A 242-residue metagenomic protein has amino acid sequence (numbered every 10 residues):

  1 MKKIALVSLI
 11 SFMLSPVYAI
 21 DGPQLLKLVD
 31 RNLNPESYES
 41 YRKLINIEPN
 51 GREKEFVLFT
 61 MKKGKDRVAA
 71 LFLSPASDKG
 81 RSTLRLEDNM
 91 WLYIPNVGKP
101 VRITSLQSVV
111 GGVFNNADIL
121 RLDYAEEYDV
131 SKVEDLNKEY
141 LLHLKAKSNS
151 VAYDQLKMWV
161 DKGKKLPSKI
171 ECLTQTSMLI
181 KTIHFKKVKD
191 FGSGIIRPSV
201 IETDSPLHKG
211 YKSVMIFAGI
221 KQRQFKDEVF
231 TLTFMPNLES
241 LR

Functional and structural regions predicted by a protein language model:
M1-I4: Positively charged n-region of N-terminal signal peptides that target proteins for export
V7-S15: Bacterial N-terminal signal peptides
I20-S37, K43-I45, R52, K79-S82 (+3 more regions): Flexible, processing/modification-adjacent segments and terminal tails in exported/periplasmic/extracellular proteins
S40, V68-F72, M90-I94, P100-R102 (+4 more regions): Short hydrophobic/aromatic-rich beta-strand segments that constitute the beta-sheet cores of beta-sandwich/beta-barrel
R42-S77: N-terminal, post-signal-peptide region of Sec/Tat-exported proteins
E48-N50, N96, T176, L207: Solvent-exposed strand-loop boundary residues in beta-sheet-rich modules
T60-K63, L86-E87, L106-V110, K186-K189 (+1 more regions): A short, sequence-level motif marking secondary-structure junctions
R121, N137-L232: Gly/Pro-enriched, hydrophobic low-complexity segments that function as extracytoplasmic propeptides/linkers
